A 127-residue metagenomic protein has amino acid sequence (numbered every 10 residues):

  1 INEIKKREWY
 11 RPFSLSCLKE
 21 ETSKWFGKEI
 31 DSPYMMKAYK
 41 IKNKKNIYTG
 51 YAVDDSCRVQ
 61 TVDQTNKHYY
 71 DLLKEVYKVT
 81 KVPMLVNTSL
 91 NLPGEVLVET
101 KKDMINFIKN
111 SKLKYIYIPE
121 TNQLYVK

Functional and structural regions predicted by a protein language model:
I1-K127: Flexible beta->alpha loop and helix N-cap segments adjacent to enzyme active/binding sites
